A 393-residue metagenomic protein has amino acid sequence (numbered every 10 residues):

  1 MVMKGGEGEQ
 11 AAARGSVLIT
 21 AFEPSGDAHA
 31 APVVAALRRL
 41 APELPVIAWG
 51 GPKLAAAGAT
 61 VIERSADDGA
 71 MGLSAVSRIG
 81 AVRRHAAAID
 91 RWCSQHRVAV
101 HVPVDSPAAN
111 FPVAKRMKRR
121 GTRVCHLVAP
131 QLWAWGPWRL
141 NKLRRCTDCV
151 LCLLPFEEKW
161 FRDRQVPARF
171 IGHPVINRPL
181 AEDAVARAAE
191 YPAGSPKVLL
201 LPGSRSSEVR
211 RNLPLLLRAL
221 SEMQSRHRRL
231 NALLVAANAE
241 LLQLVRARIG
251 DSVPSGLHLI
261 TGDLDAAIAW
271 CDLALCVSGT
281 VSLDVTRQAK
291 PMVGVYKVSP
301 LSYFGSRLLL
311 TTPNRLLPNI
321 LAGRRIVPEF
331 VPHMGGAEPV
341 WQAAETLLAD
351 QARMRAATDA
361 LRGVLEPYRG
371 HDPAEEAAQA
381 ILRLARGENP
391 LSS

Functional and structural regions predicted by a protein language model:
M1-S393: Nucleotide-activated sugar donor-binding and catalytic core shared by glycosyltransferases and related lipid-linked
